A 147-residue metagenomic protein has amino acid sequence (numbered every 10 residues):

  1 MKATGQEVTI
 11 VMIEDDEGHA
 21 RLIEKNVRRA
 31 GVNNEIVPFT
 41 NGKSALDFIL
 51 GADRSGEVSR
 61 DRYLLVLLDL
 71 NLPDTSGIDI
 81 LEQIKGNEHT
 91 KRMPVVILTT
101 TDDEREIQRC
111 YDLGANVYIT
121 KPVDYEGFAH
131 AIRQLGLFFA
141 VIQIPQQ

Functional and structural regions predicted by a protein language model:
M1-V11, D16-V37, N41-L46, L50 (+2 more regions): Non-catalytic signal-transmission and effector/linker regions of two-component phosphorelay proteins
I23, A45, G77-Q83: Short alpha-helical interaction/output segments
R28, I78-K91: Short amphipathic alpha-helix used as the core "switch/output" element in two-component signaling
S55-D61, K85-R92, L113: Conserved phosphotransfer cores of two-component systems
L68-D69, T99: Active-site residues of response regulator receiver
P73, D103: The feature encodes the CheY-like receiver
N116: Short, glycine/charged-rich "phosphate-handling" switch motifs in NTP-dependent and phosphotransfer domains
K121: A Lys-centered signature of the CheY-like receiver
